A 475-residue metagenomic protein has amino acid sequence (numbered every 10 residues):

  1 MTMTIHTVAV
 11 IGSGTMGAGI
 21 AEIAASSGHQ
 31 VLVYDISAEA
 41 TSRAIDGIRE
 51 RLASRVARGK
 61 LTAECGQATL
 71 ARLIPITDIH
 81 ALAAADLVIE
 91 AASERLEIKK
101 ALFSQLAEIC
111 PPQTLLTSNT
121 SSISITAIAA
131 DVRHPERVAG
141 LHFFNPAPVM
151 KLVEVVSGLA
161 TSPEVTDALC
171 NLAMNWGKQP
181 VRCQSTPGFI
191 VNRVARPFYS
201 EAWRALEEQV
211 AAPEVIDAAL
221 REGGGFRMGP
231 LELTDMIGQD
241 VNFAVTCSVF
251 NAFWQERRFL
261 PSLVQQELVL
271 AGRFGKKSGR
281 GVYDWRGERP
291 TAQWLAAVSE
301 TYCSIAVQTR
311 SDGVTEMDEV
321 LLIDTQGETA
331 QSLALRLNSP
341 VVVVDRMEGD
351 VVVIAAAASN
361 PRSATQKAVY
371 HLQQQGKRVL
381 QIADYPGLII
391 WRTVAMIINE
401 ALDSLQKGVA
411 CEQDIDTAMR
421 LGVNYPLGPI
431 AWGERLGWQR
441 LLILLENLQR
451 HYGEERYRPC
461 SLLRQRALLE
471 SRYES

Functional and structural regions predicted by a protein language model:
M1-R51, I74, Y302-D312, L337-V341 (+1 more regions): NAD(P)+-binding Rossmann beta1-loop-alpha1 motif at the extreme N-terminus of oxidoreductases
T2, S27-H29, K178-S185, P197 (+1 more regions): NAD(P)-dependent Rossmann-like dehydrogenase/reductase catalytic/cofactor-binding core
I11, G19, Y34, T69 (+6 more regions): Structural motif
L32, I74, I89, A139-L141 (+3 more regions): Hydrophobic/aromatic beta-strand patches that form the interior of the parallel beta-sheet core in alpha/beta enzyme
V56-L115, I123, A306, G313-A330: Rossmann-like NAD(P)-binding element
L61-I74, E136-R137, K178, S339 (+1 more regions): A short helix-to-beta-strand connector/capping loop
A101-V149, S157-C170, V320-A364: Rossmann-fold NAD(P)-binding glycine/threonine-rich loop
I190-R193, A205: Conserved anion/nucleotide-ligand pocket segment
